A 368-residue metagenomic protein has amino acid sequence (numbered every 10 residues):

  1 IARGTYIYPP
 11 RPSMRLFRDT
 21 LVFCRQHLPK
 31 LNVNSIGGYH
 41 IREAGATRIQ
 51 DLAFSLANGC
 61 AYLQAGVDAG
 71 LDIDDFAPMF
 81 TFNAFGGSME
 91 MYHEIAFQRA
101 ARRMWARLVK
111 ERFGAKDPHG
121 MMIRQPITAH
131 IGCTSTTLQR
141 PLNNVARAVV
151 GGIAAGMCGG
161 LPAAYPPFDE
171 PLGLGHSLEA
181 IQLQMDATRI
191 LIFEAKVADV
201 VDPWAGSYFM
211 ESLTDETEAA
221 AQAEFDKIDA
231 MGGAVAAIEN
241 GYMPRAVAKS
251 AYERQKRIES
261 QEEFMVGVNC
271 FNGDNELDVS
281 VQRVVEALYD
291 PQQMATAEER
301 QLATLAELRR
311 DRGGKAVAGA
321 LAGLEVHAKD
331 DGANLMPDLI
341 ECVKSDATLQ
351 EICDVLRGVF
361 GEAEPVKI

Functional and structural regions predicted by a protein language model:
I1-H93, R112-K116, M121-T128, P162-P166 (+2 more regions): Catalytic alpha/beta active-site cores
I1-P10, G37-D51, M91-F97, S135-L142 (+8 more regions): Short acidic, glycine/serine/threonine-rich loops at helix termini
G4-C24, R102, R140-G151, A180 (+5 more regions): Phosphate/diphosphate-binding loops
R11-R18, L28, I49-C60, D74-P78 (+12 more regions): Conserved structured core elements
F17-L71, A146-F225: Mobile "lid/hinge" segments at catalytic clefts and subdomain interfaces of large enzymes
N34-Y39, N83-G87, P126-G132, A148 (+6 more regions): Generic beta-strand/beta-sheet core signal
L56-G59, F82-Q184: Glycine-rich anion/phosphate-binding loop at the beta-strand->alpha-helix junction
R189, F193-I368: Flexible, glycine-rich loop/tail regions that form catalytic "lids" or insertion modules at the edges of active sites
